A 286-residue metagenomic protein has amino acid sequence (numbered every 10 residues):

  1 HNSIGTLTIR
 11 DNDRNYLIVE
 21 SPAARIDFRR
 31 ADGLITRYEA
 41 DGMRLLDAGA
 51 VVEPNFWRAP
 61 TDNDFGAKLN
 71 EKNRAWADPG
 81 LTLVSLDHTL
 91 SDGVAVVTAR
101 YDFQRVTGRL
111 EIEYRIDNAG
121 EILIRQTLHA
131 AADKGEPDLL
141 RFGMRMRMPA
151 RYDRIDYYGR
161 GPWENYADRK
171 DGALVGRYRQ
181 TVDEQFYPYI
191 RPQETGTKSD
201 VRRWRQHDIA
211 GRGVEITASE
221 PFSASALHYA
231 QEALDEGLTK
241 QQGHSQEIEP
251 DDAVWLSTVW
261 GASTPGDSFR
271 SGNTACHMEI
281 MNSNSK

Functional and structural regions predicted by a protein language model:
N2-K286: Beta-strand/loop-rich accessory regions of lumenal/periplasmic or secreted enzymes, predominantly carbohydrate-active
